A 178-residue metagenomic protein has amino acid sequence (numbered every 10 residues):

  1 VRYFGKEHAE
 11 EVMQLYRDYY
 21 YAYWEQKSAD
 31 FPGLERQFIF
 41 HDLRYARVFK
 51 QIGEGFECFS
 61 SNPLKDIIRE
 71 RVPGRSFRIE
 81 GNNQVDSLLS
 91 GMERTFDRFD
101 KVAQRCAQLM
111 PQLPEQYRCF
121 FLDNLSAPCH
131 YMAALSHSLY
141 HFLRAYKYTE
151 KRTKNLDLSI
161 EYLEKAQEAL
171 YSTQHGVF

Functional and structural regions predicted by a protein language model:
V1-F178: Substrate-binding groove of N-acetylhexosamine-processing glycoside hydrolases
